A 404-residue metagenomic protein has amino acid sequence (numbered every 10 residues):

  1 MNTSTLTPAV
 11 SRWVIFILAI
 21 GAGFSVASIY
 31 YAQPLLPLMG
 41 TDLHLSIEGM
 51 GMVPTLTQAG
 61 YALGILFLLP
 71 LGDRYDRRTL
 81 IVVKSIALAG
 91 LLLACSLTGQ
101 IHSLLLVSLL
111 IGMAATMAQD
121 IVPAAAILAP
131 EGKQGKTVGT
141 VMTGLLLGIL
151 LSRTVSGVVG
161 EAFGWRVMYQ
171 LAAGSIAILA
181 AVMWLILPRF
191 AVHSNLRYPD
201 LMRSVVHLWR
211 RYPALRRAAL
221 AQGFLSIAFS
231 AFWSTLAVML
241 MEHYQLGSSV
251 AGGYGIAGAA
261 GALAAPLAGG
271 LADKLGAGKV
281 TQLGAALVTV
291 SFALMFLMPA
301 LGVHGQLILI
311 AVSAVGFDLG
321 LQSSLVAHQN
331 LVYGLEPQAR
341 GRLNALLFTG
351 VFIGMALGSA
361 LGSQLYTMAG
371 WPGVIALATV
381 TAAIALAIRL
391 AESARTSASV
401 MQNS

Functional and structural regions predicted by a protein language model:
N2-P8, L187-L220: Juxtamembrane intracellular "pre-TM" segments in multi-pass secondary transporters
L63-I101: Conserved MFS/SLC helix-loop-helix module at the cytosolic interface between two early adjacent transmembrane helices
I65-D76, A264-A277, Y366: Helix-to-loop junctions at the C-terminal end of transmembrane segments in multipass secondary transporters
S103, T140-L187: Helix-loop-helix hairpin linking two adjacent transmembrane segments in secondary transporters
V107-L145: Cytoplasmic helix-loop-helix junction between adjacent transmembrane helices in 12-TM secondary transporters
M117-A129, L321-E336: Intracellular juxtamembrane helix-capping segments at the cytosolic ends of symmetry-related transmembrane helices
K279-A327: C-terminal transmembrane helical hairpin of 12-TM major facilitator-type secondary transporters
